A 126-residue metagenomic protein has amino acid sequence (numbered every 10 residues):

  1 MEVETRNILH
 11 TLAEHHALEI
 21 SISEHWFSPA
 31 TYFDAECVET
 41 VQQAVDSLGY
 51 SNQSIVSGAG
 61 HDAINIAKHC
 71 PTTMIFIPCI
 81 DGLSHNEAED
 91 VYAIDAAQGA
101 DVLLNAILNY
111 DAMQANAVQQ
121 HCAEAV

Functional and structural regions predicted by a protein language model:
M1-T11: Short amphipathic alpha-helices in soluble, non-transmembrane regions that often serve as interface/regulatory elements
E2-V3, T31-E39, G60, D90-A93 (+1 more regions): Electropositive phosphate-/nucleotide-binding environments in soluble metabolic enzymes
N7-I8, I77-V126: His/Asp/Glu-rich mid-to-C-terminal helical/loop segments that flank catalytic regions of hydrolases
H10, E14, D46, Y50 (+2 more regions): Hydrophobic alpha-helix feature that most strongly marks membrane-spanning transmembrane helices and their immediate
T11-E24, S51-V56, A112-C122: Flexible, glycine/charged-enriched surface loops at secondary-structure junctions
E14, L18, E39-I55, P78-Q98: Catalytic-core signal marking the mid-to-C-terminal active-site face
I22-T31, V56-H61, A88-I94, L108-A115: Low-complexity, flexible helical/coil segments
S23-P78: Active-site-adjacent substrate-binding region of metalloamidase/peptidase-like peptide-processing proteins
